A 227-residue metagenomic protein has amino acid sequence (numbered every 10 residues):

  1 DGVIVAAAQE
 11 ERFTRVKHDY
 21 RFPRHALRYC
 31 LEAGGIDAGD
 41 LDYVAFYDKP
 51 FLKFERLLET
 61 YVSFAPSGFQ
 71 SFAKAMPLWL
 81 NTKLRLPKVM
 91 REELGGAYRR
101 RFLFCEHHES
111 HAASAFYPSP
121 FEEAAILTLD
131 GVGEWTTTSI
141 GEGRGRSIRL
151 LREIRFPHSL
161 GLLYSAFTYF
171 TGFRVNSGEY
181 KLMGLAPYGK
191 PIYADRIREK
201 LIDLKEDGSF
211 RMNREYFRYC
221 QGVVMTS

Functional and structural regions predicted by a protein language model:
D1-S227: Short acidic/glycine-rich loops and adjacent helix/strand connectors that line catalytic pockets where negatively
